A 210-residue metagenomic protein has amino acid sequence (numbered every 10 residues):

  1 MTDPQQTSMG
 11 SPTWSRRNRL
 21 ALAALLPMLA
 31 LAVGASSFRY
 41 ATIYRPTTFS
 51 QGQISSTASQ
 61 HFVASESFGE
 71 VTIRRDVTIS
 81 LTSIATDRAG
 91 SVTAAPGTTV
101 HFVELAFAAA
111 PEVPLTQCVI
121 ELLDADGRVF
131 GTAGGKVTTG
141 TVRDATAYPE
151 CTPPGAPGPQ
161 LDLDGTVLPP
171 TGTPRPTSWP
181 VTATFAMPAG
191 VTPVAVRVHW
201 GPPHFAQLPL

Functional and structural regions predicted by a protein language model:
T2-L210: Conserved functional micro-motifs across diverse proteins
